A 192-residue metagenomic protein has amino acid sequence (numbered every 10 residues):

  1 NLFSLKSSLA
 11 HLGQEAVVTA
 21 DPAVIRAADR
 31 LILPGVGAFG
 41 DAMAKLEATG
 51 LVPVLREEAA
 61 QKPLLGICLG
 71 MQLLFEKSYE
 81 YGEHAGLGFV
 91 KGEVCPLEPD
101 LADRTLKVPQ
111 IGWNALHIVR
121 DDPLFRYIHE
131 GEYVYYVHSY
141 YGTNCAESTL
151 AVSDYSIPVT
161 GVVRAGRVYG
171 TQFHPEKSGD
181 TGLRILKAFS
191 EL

Functional and structural regions predicted by a protein language model:
N1-H11: Short, charged N-terminal beta->alpha structural module
A16-A27: Short acidic low-complexity segments
R26-G35: Short acidic/histidine-rich motifs immediately flanking catalytic phosphotransfer sites in two-component signaling
G37-Q110: Cysteine-nucleophile active-site neighborhood
K77-I157: Pocket-forming structural segment of enzyme catalytic cores
I157-R164: Short, surface-exposed beta-strand/loop micro-motifs that present aromatic residues
T171-L192: Acyltransferase
